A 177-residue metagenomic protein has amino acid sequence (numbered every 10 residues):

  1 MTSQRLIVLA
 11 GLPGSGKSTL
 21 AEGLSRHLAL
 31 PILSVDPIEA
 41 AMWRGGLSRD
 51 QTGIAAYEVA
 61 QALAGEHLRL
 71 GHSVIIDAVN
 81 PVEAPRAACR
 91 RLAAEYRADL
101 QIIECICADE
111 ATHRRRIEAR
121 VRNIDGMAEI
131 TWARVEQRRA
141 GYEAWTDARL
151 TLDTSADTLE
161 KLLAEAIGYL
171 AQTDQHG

Functional and structural regions predicted by a protein language model:
M1-Q4: Phosphate-binding P-loop
L9: Hydrophobic anchor at the beta1->P-loop junction of P-loop NTPases
L12: P-loop (Walker A) phosphate-binding loop of NTP-binding proteins
S15, T19-H72: Conserved substrate/cofactor phosphate-moiety recognition/catalytic segment in nucleotide-dependent phosphotransferases
A55-L100: Glycine-rich phosphate-binding loop used to anchor ATP phosphates in small-molecule kinases, encompassing both
Y57, Q61, L159-L170: Short, amphipathic alpha-helical "lid/cap" segments that border enzyme active or binding sites
E95-I117, L152: Conserved phosphate-donor/acceptor-positioning beta-strand/loop module used by diverse small-molecule
R122-E165, G177: Small-molecule kinase domains that catalyze NTP-dependent phosphoryl transfer to phosphate-bearing small molecules
